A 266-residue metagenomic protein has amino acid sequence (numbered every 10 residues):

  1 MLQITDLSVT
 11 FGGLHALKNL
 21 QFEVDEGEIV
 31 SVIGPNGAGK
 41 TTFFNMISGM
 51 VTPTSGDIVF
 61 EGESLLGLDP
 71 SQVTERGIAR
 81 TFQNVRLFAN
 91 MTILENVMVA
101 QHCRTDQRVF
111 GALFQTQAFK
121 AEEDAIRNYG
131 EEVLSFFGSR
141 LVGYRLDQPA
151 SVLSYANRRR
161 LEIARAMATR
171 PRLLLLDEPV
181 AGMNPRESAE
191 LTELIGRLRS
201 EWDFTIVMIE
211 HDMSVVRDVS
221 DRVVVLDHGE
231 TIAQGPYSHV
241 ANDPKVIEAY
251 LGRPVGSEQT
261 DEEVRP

Functional and structural regions predicted by a protein language model:
M1-P266: Glycine-rich phosphate-binding loops of nucleotide-dependent enzymes
